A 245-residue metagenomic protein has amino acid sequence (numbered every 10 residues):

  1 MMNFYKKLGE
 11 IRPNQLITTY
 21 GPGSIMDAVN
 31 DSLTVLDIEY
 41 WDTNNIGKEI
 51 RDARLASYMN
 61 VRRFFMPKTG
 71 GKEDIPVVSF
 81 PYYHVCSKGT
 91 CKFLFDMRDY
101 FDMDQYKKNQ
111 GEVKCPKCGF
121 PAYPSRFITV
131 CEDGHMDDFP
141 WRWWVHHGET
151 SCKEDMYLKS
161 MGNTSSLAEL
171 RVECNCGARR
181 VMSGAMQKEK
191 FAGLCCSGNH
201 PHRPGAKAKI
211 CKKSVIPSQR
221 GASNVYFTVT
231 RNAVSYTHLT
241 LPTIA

Functional and structural regions predicted by a protein language model:
M1-V85, T90-Y106: N-terminal alpha-helical interaction blocks
G23, A53, G70-K72, F139 (+3 more regions): Soluble extracytoplasmic regions of secretory-pathway and membrane proteins
P76-G198: Cys/His-rich short segments
A185, A192, G198, K213-V215 (+3 more regions): Acidic, serine/threonine-rich, charge-biased low-complexity segments in large eukaryotic scaffold/adaptor proteins
T237-T243: Conserved small/polar residues in nucleotide/adenosyl-binding loops
